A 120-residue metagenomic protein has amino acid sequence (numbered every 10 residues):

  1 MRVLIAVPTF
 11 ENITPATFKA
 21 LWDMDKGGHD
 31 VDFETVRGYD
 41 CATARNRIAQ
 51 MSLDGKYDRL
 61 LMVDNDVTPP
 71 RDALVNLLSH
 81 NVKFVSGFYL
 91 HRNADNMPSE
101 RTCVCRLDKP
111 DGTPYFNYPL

Functional and structural regions predicted by a protein language model:
M1-T43: N-proximal low-complexity "stem/linker" segments adjacent to membrane-targeting elements
A6-P8, D23-M24, D66, V75 (+1 more regions): Polar low-complexity intrinsically disordered regions
F10-N12, V36, V67, L74 (+1 more regions): Residue-level marker for beta-strand->alpha-helix junctions and adjacent short loops that shape enzyme
N46-R59: Active-site nucleotide-sugar/metal-binding loop of Leloir-type enzymes
A49, P70-L120: Conserved catalytic core of nucleotide-sugar-dependent glycosyltransferases
K56-T68: Short beta-strand-to-loop acidic/aromatic patch adjacent to the donor-nucleotide binding site
